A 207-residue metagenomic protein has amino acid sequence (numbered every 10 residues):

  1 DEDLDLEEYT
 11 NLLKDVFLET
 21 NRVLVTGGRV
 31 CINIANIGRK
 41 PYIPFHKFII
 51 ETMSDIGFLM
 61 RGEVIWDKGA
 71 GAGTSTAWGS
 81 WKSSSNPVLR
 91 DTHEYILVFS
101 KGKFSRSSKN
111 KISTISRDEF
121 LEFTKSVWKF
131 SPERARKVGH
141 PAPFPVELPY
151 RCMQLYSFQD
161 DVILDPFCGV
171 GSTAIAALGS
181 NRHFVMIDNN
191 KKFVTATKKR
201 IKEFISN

Functional and structural regions predicted by a protein language model:
D1-T195: Core catalytic lobe of class I
K198-N207: Short, conserved SAM-binding/catalytic segment of Class I S-adenosyl-L-methionine-dependent methyltransferases
